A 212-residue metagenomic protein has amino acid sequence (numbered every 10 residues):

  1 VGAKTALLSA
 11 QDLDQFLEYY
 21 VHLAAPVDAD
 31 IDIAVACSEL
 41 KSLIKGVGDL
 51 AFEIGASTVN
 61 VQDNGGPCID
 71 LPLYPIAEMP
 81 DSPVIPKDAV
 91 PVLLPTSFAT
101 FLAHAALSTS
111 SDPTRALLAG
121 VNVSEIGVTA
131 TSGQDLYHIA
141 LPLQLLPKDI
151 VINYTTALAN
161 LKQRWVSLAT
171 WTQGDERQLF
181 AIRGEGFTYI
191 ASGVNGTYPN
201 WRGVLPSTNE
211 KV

Functional and structural regions predicted by a protein language model:
V1-V212: Structural preference for solvent-exposed beta-strand-turn elements and adjacent flexible terminal/loop segments within
